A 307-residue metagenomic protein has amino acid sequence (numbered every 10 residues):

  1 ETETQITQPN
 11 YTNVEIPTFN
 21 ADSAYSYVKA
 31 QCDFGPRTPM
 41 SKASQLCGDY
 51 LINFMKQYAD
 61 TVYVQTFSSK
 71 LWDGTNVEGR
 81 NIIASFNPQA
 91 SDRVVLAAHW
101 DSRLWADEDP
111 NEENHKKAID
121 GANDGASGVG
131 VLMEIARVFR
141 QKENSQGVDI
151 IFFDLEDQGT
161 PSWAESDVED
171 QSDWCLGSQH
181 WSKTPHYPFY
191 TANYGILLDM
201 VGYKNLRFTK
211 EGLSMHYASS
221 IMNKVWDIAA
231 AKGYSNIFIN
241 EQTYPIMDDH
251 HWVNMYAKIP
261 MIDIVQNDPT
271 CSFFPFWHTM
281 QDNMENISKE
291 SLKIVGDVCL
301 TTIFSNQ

Functional and structural regions predicted by a protein language model:
E1-D22, Y50, F54, N76 (+5 more regions): N-terminal targeting or signal-anchor segments and their processing/structural boundaries
T2-G48, Y58, P269-N286: N-terminal capping segment at the start of a domain
Y11-T18, D33-K42, S69-W72, N114-A126 (+5 more regions): Second-shell loop/turn segments in exported
K29-Q89: A non-catalytic alpha/beta surface segment that caps or lines the substrate-entry region of metallo-dependent hydrolase
T38-P39, S68-L71, P88-A90, W100-L104 (+5 more regions): Solvent-exposed loop/turn segments at secondary-structure junctions within structured extracellular/periplasmic domains
T66, Y194, V201-Q307: Active-site-adjacent substrate-binding region of metalloamidase/peptidase-like peptide-processing proteins
I83, R93-A97, D149-F152, N193-D199 (+2 more regions): Structural recognition of the beta-strand scaffold that forms the well-ordered cores of secreted hydrolase catalytic
K116-S220: Acidic/histidine-rich catalytic neighborhood of metal-dependent amide-processing enzymes
